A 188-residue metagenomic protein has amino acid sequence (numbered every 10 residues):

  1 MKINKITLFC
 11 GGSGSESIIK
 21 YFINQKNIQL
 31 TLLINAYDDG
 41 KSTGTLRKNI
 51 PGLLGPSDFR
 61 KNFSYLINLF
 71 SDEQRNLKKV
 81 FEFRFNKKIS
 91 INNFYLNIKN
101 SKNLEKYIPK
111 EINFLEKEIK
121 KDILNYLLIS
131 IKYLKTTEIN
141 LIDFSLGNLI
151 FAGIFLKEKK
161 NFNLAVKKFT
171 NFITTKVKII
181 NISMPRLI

Functional and structural regions predicted by a protein language model:
M1-I6: Extreme N-terminal starter segment of soluble prokaryotic enzymes
C10-G11: Glycine-rich Rossmann-fold phosphate-binding loop(s) that bind the pyrophosphate of adenine dinucleotide cofactors
G14-I19: Short glycine/serine/threonine-rich phosphate/pyrophosphate-binding segments that cradle anionic phosphate groups
I23-I28: Short, conserved loop/helix-junction motifs that constitute active-site signature segments in enzyme catalytic cores
L30-Y37: Short internal beta-strands
Y37-I188: Electropositive, gly/pro-rich neighborhoods at or near active sites that engage anionic ligands
